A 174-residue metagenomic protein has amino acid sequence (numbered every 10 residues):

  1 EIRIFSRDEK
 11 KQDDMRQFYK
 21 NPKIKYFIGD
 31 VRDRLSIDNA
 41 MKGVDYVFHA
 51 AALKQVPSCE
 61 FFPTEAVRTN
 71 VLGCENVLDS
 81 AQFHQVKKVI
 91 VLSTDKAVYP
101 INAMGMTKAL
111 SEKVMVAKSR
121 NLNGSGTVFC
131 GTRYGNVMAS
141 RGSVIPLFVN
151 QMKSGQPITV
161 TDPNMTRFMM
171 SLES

Functional and structural regions predicted by a protein language model:
E1-K11: Conserved glycine-rich Rossmann-like NAD(P)H-binding loop of the short-chain dehydrogenase/reductase
S6, F27-I28, R68: Conserved residues in the N-terminal Rossmann fold of short-chain dehydrogenase/reductase
K11-Q17: Short alpha-helix adjacent to the SAM-binding motif of class I
Q17-K20, K25-Y46: Conserved Rossmann-fold cofactor-binding substructure of NAD(P)-dependent oxidoreductases
Y26, V91, G131-R133: Conserved beta-strand scaffold in the Rossmann-like NAD(H)/NADP(H)-binding core of dehydrogenases/reductases
H49, L53-K113, A117, T127: Conserved Rossmann-fold NAD(P)-dependent oxidoreductase catalytic core, especially the SDR/UDP-sugar
A103-M104, A109-S174: NAD(P)-dependent short-chain dehydrogenase/reductase
